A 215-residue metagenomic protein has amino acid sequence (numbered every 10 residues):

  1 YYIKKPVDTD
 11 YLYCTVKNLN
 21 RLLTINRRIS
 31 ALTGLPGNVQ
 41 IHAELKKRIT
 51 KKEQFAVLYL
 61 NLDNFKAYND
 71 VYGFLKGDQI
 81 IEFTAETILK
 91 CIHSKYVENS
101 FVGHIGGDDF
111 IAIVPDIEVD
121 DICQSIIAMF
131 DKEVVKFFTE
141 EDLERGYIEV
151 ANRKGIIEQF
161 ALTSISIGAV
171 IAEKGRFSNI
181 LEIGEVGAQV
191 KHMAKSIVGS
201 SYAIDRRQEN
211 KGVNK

Functional and structural regions predicted by a protein language model:
Y1-K4: Conserved phosphoryl-transfer motifs of two-component systems
P6-V7, I117: Hydrophobic/aromatic docking surface of two-component receiver
V7-V16: C-terminal output helix
L19-N38, A67-D70, F74: Amphipathic HAMP/coiled-coil signal-transducing linker helices that couple sensory inputs to cytosolic output domains
T33, L58-N61, G107: Conserved metal-coordinating catalytic motifs of nucleotidyl cyclase and c-di-GMP turnover enzymes
N38-A56, K66-H93, G103-G107, I111 (+3 more regions): Conserved long alpha-helical elements within nucleotide-processing catalytic cores of c-di-GMP signaling and class III
H104, F138-Q189, S201-R207: A short glycine-enriched loop-to-beta-strand structural element that forms part of the catalytic core of nucleotide
K191-M193, I204-K215: C-di-GMP signaling machinery
